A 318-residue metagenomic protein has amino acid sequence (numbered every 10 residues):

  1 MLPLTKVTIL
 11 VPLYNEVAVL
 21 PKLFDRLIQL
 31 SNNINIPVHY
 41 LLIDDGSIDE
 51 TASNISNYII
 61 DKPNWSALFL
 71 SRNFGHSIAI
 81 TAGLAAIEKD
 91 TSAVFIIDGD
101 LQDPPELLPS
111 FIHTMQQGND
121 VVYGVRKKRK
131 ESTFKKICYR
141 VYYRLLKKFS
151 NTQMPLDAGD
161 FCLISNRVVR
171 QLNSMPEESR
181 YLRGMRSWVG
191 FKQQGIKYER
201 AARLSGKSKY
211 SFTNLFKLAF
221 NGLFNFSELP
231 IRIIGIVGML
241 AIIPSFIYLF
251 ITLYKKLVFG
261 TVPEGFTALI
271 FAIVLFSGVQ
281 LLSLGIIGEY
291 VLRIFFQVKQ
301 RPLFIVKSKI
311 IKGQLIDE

Functional and structural regions predicted by a protein language model:
M1-E131: Structured catalytic core of nucleotide-sugar glycosyltransferases
M1-L4, Y181-E318: Hydrophobic helical membrane-anchoring modules
Y14-A18, Q102, E106, N173 (+4 more regions): Residues in soluble alpha-helical coiled-coils and helical-bundle/repeat scaffolds
L27, G83, D100, V122 (+5 more regions): Residue-level signature of catalytic and energy-coupling elements of molecular machines, predominantly ATP/GTP-dependent
W65-R72, H76-A86, P105-L182, A201-F220: Acceptor/aglycone-binding surface of glycosyltransferases and processive sugar-polymer synthases
